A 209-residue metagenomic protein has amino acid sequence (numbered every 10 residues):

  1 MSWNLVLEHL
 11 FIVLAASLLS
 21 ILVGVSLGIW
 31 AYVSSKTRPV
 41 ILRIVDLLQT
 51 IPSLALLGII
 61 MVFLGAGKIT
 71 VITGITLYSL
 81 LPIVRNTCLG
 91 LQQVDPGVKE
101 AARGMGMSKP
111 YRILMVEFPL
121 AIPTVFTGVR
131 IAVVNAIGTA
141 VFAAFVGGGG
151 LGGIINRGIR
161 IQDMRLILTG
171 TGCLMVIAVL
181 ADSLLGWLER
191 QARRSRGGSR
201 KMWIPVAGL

Functional and structural regions predicted by a protein language model:
N4-L5, F11, L27-I60, I75 (+2 more regions): Cytoplasmic-entry segments and transmembrane alpha-helices of multi-pass inner-membrane transporters
N4-V13, M61-P82, I122, G170: Loop-to-helix entry region at the N-terminal start of transmembrane alpha-helices in multi-pass membrane transporters
H9-V13, S17, I44, L48-L54 (+4 more regions): Loop-to-transmembrane-helix entry motif
L14, L19, L77, P110-F142 (+1 more regions): Transmembrane alpha-helices
V25, I29, P39, N86 (+5 more regions): Membrane-spanning helices that line or support transport/gating and their immediate boundary helices in channels
S35, Q92, L168-L209: C-terminal transmembrane helix and the adjacent membrane-cytosol boundary/short C-terminal tail of inner/organellar
A66, I75, G128-A178, L185-W187: Non-cytoplasmic
N86-V125: Short cytoplasmic-facing helical segments at TM-TM junctions of multi-pass membrane proteins
